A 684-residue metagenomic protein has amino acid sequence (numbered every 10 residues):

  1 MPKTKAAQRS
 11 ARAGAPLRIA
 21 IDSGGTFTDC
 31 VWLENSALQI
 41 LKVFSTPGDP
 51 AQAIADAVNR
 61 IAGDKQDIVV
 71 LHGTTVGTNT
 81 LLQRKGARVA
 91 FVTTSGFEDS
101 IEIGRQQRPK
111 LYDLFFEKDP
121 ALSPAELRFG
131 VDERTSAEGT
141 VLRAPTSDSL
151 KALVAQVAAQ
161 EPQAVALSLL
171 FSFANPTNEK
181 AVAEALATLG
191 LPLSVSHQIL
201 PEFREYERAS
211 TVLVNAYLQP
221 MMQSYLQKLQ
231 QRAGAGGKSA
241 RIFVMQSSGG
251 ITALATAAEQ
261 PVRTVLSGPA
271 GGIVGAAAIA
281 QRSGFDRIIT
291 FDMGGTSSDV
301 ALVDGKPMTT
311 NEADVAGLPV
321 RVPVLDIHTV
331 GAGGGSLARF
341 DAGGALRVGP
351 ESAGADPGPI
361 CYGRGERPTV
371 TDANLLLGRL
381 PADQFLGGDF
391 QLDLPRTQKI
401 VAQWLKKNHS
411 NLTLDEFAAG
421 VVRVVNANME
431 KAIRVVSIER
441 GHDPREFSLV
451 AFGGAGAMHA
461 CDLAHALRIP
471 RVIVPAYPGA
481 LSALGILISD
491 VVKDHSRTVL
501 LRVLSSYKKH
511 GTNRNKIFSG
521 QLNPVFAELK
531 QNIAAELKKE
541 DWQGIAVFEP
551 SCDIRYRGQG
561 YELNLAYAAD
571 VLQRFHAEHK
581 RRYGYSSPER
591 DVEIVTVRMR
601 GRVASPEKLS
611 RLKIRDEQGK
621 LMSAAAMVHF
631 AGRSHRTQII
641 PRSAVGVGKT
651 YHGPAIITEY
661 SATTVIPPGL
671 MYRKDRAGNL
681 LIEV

Functional and structural regions predicted by a protein language model:
M1-A90, R143-A166, P176-I199, P220-Q246 (+10 more regions): N-terminal glycine/serine-rich phosphate-binding loop of ATP-dependent small-molecule kinases, especially carbohydrate
K3-K5, S23, D148, A152 (+12 more regions): C-terminal, non-catalytic interaction/recognition modules in large multi-subunit enzymes and RNPs
I21-P50, A121-E138, P192, F203 (+2 more regions): Short glycine-rich, Thr/Ser-proximal phosphate-binding strand/loop in the N-terminal lobe of ATP-dependent enzymes
C30, L41-T46, A90-G96, F116-D119 (+5 more regions): Glycine-rich phosphate-binding loop of actin/hexokinase-like ATP-binding domains
V31-Q39, Q107-Y112, A121-V141, P162 (+5 more regions): Gly-rich Lys/Arg/Thr-decorated short loops/hinges at beta-loop-alpha junctions or inter-strand turns that position
A37-L71, S136-S147, V214-L218, V274 (+1 more regions): N-terminal phosphate-binding loop and adjacent alpha-helix
A87-T140, S196-L200, G485: Active-site phosphate-binding/coordination module
L169-V212, A216, I594, R598-E617 (+2 more regions): Terminal amphipathic helices with adjacent charged low-complexity linkers/tails
